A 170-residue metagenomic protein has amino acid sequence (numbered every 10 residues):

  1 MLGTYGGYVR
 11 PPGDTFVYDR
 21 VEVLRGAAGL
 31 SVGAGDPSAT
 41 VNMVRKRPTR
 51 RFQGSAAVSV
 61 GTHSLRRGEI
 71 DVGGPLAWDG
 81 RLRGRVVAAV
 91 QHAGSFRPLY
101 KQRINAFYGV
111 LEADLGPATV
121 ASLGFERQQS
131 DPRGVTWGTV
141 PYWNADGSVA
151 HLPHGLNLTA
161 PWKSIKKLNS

Functional and structural regions predicted by a protein language model:
M1, Y8, Y18, S31 (+4 more regions): Bulky hydrophobic/aromatic packing residues
M1-G3, P11, A27-S31, A93-F96 (+1 more regions): Short beta-strands and strand-coil junctions in structured, solvent-facing domains, enriched
L2-R25, N42-R45: Short acidic/polar hinge/loop motifs at secondary-structure boundaries that mediate gating or recognition
R10, V32-A34, W78, P98 (+2 more regions): Generic structural "secondary-structure junction" signal
F16-D19, L30-G109, L115-T119: Outer-membrane beta-barrel translocator/receptor signature
V21-L24, A28, A34, Y142 (+1 more regions): Short, flexible coil/turn micro-motifs enriched in small/turn-prone residues
A27, R47, R127: Short, flexible active-site-adjacent loop segments at beta-strand->alpha-helix junctions, enriched in small/polar
Q91-S95, Y108-D114, A118-S170: Acidic/polar loop-and-plug regions of large Gram-negative outer-membrane beta-barrel proteins
